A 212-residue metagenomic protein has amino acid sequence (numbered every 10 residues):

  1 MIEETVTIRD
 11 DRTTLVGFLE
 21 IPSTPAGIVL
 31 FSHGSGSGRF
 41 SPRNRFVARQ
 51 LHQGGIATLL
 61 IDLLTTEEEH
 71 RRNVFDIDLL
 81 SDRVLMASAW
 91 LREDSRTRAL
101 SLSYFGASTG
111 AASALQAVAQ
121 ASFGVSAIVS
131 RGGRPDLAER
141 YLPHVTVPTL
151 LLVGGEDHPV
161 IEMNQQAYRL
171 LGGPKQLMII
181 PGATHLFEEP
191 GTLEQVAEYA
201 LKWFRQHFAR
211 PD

Functional and structural regions predicted by a protein language model:
V6-L100, L186-G191, Q195-V196: Serine-hydrolase catalytic machinery in alpha/beta-hydrolase-like enzymes
S103-G106, R131: Short beta-strand immediately N-terminal to the catalytic nucleophile in serine-hydrolase-like folds
G106-A114: Gly/Ala-rich beta-loop-alpha elbow adjacent to hydrolase catalytic centers
F123-P135: A conserved short beta-strand
V145, L151-V153: Short beta-strand/loop motif that positions the catalytic acidic residue of the alpha/beta-hydrolase fold
H158-M163: Conserved alpha/beta-hydrolase "acid-adjacent" motif
L171-L186: Catalytic histidine neighborhood in serine/cysteine hydrolases with alpha/beta-hydrolase-type architecture
G191-D212: Catalytic active-site module of serine/aspartate enzymes centered on a nucleophile-bearing elbow/loop
